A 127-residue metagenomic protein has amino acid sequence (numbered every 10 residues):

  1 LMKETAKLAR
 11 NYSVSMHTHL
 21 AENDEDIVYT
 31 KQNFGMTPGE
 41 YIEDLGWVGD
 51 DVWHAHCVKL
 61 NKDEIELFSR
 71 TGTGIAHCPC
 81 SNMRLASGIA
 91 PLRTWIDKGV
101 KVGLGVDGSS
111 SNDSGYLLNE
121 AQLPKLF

Functional and structural regions predicted by a protein language model:
L1-V58: Metal-coordinating catalytic core of metallo-dependent amide/deamination hydrolases
K3, E40, I65-E66, R93: Alpha-helical segments flanking ligand/cofactor-binding loops in enzyme cores
L8-Y12, T71, K98: Helix C-cap/helix->beta junction micro-motif
M16-T18, V52-A55, I75-H77, V102-V106: Hydrophobic faces of well-ordered beta-strands that scaffold small-molecule active sites in alpha/beta enzyme cores
A21-E25, C57-L60, C80-N82, D107-S109: Active-site beta-loop-alpha junctions enriched in small/polar residues
D44-D51, R93-F127: His/Asp/Glu-enriched, well-ordered alpha-helical/loop segment that forms or immediately abuts the divalent-metal
L60-T73, C78-R84: Long hydrophobic segments that form regular secondary structure
S87-G88: N-terminal accessory regions of nucleic-acid-interacting proteins
